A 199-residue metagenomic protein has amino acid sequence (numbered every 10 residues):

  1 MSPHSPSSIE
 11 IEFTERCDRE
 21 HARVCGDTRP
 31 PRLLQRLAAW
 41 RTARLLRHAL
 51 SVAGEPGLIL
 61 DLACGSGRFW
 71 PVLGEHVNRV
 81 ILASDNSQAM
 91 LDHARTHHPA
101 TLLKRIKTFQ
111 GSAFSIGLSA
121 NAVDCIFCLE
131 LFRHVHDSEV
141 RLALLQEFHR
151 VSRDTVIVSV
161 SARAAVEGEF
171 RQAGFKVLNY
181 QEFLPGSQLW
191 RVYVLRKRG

Functional and structural regions predicted by a protein language model:
S2-G57, L62, S66-F114, E139 (+1 more regions): Class I (Rossmann-like) S-adenosyl-L-methionine-dependent methyltransferase catalytic domain, capturing the SAM-binding
G57, D124, D154: Conserved acidic residues
S115-A120: Short conserved loop adjoining the S-adenosyl-L-methionine
V123, V140: Residue-level recognition of oxygen-bearing side chains
F127: A conserved beta-strand element that flanks and buttresses the S-adenosyl-L-methionine
E130-H134: Short catalytic micro-motifs in class I SAM-dependent methyltransferases
L142-D154: A short glycine-rich, Lys/Arg-flanked "PGG" loop and its adjoining helix->strand segment in the class I
